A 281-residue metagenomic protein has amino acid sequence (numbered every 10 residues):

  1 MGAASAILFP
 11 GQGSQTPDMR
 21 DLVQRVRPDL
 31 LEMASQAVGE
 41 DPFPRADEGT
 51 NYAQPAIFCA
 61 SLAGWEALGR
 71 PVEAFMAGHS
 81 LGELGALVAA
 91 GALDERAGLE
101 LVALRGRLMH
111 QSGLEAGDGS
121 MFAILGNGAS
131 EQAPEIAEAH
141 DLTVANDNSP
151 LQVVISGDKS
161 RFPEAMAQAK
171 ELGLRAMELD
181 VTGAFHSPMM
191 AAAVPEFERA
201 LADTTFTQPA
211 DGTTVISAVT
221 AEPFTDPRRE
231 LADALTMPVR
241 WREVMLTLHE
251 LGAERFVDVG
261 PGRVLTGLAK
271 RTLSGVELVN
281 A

Functional and structural regions predicted by a protein language model:
M1-R70, F206-A281: Acyltransferase/transacylase module recognition
G11, S61, G82, I155 (+1 more regions): Conserved S/T- and glycine-rich ATP-binding loop of Class I adenylate-forming
R27, S80, G126, D158-K159 (+1 more regions): Helix N-cap/beta->alpha junction signal
V38, D47-G49, P55-L99, G117-G119 (+1 more regions): Nucleotide and nucleotide-moiety/phosphate-recognizing core
V38-E40, A90-L235: Alpha/beta catalytic cores of group-transfer enzymes, especially the acyltransferase/condensing modules of polyketide
Q54, G78-H79, D147, D158: Conserved alpha/beta-hydrolase "nucleophile elbow" surrounding the catalytic nucleophile
G78, V154-I155, D258: Conserved SAM-binding loop
